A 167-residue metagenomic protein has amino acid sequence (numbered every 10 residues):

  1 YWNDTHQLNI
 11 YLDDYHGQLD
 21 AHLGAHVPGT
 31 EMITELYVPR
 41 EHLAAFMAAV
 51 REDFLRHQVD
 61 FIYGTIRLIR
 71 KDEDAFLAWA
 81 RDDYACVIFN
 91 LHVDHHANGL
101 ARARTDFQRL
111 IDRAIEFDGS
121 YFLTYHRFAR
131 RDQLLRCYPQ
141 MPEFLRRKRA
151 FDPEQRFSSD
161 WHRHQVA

Functional and structural regions predicted by a protein language model:
Y1-A167: Noncatalytic alpha-helical scaffold of FAD-dependent oxidoreductases
